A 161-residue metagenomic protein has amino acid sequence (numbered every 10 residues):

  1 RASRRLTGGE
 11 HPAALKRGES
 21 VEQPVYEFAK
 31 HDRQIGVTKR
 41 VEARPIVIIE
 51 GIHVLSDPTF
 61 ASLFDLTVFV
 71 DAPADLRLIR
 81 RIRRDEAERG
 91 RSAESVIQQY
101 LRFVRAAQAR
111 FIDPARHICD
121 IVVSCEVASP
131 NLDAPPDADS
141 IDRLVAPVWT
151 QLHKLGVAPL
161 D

Functional and structural regions predicted by a protein language model:
R1-I46, E94-R102: ATP-dependent small-molecule kinase phosphotransfer cores that center on conserved nucleotide phosphate-binding segments
S3-T7, L76, S95, R110 (+2 more regions): Generic recognition of short, well-ordered alpha-helical interface segments
G8, R77-R80, D133-P135: Short, charged, surface-exposed secondary-structure boundary motifs
E10-A13, S62, H117: Replace "anionic and nucleotidyl ligands
K30-D32, A74, S129: Residue-level detector of flexible, active-site-proximal loop/helix-junction positions within diverse enzyme catalytic
Q34-R89: ATP-dependent NMP and nucleoside kinases share a basic, alpha-helical "lid"
E42, E86, R105-D161: NTP-dependent small-molecule kinase module
